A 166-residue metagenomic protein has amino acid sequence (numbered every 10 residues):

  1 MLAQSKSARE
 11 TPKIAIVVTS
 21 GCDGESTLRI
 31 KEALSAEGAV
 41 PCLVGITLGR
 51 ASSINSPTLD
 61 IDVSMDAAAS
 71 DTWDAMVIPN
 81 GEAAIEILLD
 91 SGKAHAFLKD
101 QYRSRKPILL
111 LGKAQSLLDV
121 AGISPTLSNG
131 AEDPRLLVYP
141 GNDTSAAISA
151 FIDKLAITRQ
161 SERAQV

Functional and structural regions predicted by a protein language model:
M1-R103, L117-V166: Extended, subdomain-level signal for the structured scaffold at the beginning of enzyme domains
S104-L111: ADP-ribose/adenylate-binding Rossmann-like module
A114: A detector for short metal-coordination/catalytic motifs
